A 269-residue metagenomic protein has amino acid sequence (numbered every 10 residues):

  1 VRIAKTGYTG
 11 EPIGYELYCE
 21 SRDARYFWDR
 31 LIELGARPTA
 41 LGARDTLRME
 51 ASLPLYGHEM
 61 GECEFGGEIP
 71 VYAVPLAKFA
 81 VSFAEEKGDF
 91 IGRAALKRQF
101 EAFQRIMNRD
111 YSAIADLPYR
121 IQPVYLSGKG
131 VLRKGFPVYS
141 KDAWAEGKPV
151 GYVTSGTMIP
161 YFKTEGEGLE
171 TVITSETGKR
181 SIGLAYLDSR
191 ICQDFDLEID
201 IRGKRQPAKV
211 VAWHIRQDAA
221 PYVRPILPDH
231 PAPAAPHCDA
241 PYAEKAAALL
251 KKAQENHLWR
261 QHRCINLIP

Functional and structural regions predicted by a protein language model:
V1-L117: Glycine-rich, acidic
T6-Y8, L126-G128, E176, R263-N266: Short Gly/Pro-enriched turn/cap motifs at secondary-structure boundaries
W28-L31, G135, L250: A generic alpha-helix structural signal
A43-S52, G203-K204, W213, N266-I268: A glycine-rich phosphate-binding loop feature that marks nucleotide/adenosyl-phosphate handling sites
V71-Y242: Glycine-rich, small/acidic residue-mixed loop/short-helix segments
A234, P241-P269: N-terminal glycine-rich, Lys/His-bearing helix-loop that initiates the first secondary-structure elements of many
